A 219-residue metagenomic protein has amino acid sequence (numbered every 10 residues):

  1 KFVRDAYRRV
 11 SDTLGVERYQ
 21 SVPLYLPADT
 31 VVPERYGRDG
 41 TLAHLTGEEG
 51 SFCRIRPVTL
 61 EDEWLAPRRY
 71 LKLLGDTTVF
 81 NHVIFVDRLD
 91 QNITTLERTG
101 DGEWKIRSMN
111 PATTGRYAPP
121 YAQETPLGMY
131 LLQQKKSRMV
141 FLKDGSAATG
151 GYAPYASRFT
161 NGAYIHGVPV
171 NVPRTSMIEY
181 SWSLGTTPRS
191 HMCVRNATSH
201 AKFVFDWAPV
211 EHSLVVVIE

Functional and structural regions predicted by a protein language model:
K1-L45: Beta-loop motif signature
K1-Y7, R56-V83: Boundary regions of SH3-family modules and the immediately adjacent low-complexity/disordered segments in eukaryotic
Y19, G50-F52, V79-N81, R88-Q91 (+6 more regions): Extracytoplasmic
V31-Y36, Y121, V204-W207: Short, surface-exposed secondary-structure edge patches
P33-L71: SH3/SH3-like beta-barrel superfamily modules
E48-G50, V58-L60, L71, L89-Q91 (+5 more regions): Solvent-exposed coil/turn segments that connect beta secondary-structure elements in extracytoplasmic/periplasmic
R68-P119: A structural motif detector for short, solvent-exposed N-terminal "entry" segments of globular domains
T125, M139-E219: Exported/periplasmic cell-wall-interacting domains
